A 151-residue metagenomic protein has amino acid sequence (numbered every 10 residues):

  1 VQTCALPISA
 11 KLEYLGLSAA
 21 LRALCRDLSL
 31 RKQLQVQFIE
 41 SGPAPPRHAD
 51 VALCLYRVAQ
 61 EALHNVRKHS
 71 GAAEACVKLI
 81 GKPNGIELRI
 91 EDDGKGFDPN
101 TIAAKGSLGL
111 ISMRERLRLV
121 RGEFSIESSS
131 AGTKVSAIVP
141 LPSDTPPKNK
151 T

Functional and structural regions predicted by a protein language model:
T3-T151: Coiled-coil dimerization/phosphotransfer module
